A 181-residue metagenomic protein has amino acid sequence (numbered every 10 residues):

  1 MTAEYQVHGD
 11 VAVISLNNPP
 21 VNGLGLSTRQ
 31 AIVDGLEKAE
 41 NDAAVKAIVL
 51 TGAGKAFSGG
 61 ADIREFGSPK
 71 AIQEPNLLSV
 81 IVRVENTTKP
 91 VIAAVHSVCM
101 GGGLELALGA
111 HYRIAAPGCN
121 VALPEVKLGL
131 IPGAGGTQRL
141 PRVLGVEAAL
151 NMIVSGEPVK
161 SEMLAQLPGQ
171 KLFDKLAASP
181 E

Functional and structural regions predicted by a protein language model:
M1-A53, G67-S68, V82: Conserved CoA-thioester-binding segment of acyl-CoA-metabolizing enzymes
M1-L16, E105, N151-E181: Amphipathic alpha-helical segments at domain termini/boundaries
I14, A31-I32, L50, D62 (+4 more regions): Terminal peptide-recognition signature
P20, C119, G156-E157: Small-residue-centered hinge/linker elements
A47, Y112, K171-K175: Residues at the N-termini of beta-strands
G52-R83, C99, K127-L130: Glycine- (often His-adjacent) and acidic-residue-rich active-site loop that binds/positions the CoA thioester
V84-L128, P132-G133: Glycine-rich beta-to-alpha active-site loop
T137-E147: Hydrophobic, secondary-structure "cap" segments at the distal end of domains
